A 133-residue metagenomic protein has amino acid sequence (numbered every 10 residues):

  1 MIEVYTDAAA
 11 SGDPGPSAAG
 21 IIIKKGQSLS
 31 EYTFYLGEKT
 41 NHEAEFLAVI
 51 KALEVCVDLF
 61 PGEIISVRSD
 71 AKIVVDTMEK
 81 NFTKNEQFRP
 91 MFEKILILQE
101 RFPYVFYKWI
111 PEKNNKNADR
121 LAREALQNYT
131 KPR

Functional and structural regions predicted by a protein language model:
M1, P132-R133: Short intrinsically disordered terminal tails
M1-E43, E54-D58: RNase H-like nuclease fold core
T6-D13, I50-L121, N128-P132: RNase H catalytic domain
A44, A48: Loop-to-helix element that buttresses phosphate recognition and phosphoryl-transfer chemistry
